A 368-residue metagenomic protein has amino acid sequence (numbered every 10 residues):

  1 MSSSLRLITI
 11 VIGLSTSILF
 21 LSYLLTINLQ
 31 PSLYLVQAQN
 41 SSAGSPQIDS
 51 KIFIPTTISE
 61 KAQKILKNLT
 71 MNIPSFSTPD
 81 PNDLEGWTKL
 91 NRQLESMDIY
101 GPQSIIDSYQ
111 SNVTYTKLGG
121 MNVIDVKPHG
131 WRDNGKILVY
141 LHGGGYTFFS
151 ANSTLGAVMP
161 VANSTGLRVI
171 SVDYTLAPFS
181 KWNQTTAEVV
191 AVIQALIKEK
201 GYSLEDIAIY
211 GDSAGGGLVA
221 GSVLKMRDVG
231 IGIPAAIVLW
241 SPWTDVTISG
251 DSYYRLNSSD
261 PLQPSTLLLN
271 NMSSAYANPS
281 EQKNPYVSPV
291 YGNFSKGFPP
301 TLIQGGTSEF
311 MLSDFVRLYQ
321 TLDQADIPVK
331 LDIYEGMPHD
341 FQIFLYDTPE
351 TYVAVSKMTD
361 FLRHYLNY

Functional and structural regions predicted by a protein language model:
S3-H129: A glycine/proline-hinged amphipathic helix-loop "lid/cap" segment that gates access to hydrophobic ligand pockets
R6, Y346-Y368: Catalytic active-site module of serine/aspartate enzymes centered on a nucleophile-bearing elbow/loop
N122-N134, V290-S295: Short beta-strand-to-loop junctions in surface cap/lid or active-site-entrance loops
V123, V139, V161, W182-V246 (+3 more regions): Short strand-loop-helix active-site module centered on a catalytic nucleophile
N134-G143: Short beta-strand element of the alpha/beta-hydrolase
S150-A151, A157-V158, I170-D206, L345-T351: Catalytic nucleophile-loop/oxyanion-hole region of alpha/beta-hydrolase and closely related hydrolase-like folds
L224-E281: Hydrolase active-site cap/lid region
G297, I303-G305: Short beta-strand/loop motif that positions the catalytic acidic residue of the alpha/beta-hydrolase fold
